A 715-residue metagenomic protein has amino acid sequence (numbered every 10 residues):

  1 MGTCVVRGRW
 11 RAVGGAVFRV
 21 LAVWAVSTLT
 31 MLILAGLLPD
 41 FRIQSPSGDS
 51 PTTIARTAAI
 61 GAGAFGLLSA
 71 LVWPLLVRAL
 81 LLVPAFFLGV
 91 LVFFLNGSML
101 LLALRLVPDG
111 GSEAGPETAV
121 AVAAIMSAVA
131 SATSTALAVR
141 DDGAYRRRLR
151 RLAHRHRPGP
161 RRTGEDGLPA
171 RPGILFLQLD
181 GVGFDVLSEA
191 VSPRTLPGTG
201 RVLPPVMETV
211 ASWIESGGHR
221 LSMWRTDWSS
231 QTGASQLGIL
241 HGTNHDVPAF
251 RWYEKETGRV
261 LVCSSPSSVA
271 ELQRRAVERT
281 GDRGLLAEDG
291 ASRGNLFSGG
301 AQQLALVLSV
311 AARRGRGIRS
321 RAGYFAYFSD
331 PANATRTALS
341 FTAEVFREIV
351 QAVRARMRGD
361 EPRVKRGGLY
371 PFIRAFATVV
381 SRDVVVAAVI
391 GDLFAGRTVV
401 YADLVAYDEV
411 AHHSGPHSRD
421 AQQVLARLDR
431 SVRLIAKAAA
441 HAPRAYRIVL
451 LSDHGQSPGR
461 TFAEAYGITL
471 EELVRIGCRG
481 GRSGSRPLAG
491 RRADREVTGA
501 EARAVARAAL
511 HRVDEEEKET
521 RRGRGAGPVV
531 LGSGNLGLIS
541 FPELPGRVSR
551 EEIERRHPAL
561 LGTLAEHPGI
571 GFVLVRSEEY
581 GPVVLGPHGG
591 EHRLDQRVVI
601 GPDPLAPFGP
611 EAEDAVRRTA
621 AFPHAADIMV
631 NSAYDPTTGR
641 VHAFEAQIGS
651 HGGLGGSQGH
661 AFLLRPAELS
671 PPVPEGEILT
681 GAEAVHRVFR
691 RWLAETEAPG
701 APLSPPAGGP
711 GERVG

Functional and structural regions predicted by a protein language model:
M1-A121, A132-L137, D141: Juxtamembrane/disordered regions of integral membrane proteins
V139-A144, G242-G415, L538-F541, G546 (+4 more regions): His/Asp/Glu-rich, glycine-adjacent segments that coordinate divalent cations and/or stabilize oxyanion chemistry on
D141-P160: Short, highly charged, low-complexity non-transmembrane loops/tails of multi-pass membrane proteins
A170, F184-F325, S329-N333, R482-P542 (+2 more regions): Active-site nucleophile/metal-coordination loop of metallo-enzymes that catalyze phosphate/sulfate and related
H241-E254, I318-R321, Q422-R430, G467-R486 (+1 more regions): Acidic, His- and aromatic-enriched active-site or binding-groove loops in soluble protein domains that engage sugars
S264-E271, R275-D282, L286-D289, R293-G300 (+5 more regions): Active-site neighborhoods of enzymes that stabilize oxyanions during catalysis
V379-V380, V384, D392, V400 (+2 more regions): A long, amphipathic alpha-helix that forms part of the scaffold/cap immediately adjacent to metal-dependent active
D429-Y466, V583-L585: Metal-dependent active-site segment of extracytoplasmic phospho-/sulfohydrolases and closely related
